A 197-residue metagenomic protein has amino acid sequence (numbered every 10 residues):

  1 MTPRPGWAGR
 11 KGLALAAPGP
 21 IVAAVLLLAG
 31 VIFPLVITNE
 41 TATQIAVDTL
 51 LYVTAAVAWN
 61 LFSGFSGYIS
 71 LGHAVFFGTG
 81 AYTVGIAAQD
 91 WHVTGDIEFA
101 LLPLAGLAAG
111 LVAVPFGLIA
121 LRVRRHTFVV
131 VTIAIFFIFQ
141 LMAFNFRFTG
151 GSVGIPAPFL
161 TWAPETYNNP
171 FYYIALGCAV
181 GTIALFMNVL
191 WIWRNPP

Functional and structural regions predicted by a protein language model:
M1-P197: Transmembrane alpha-helices and adjacent helix-loop boundaries
